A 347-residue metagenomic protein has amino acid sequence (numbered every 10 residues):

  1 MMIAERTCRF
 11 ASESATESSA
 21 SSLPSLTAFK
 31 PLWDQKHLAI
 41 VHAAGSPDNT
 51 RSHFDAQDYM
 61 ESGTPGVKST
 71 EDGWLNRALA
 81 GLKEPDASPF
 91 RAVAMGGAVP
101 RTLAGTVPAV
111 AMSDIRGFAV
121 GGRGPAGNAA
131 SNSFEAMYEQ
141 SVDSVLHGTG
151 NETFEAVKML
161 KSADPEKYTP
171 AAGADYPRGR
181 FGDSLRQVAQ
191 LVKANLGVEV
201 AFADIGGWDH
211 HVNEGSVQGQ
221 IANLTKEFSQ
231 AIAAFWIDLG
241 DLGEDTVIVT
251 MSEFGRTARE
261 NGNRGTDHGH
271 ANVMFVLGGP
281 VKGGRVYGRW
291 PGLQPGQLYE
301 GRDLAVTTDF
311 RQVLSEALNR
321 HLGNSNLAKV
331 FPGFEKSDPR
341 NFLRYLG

Functional and structural regions predicted by a protein language model:
M1-D238, V273-L277, R285-G347: Feature for exported/extracytoplasmic and membrane-associated proteins, marking the mature portion
D204-G207, T250-S252, G262, G278: Active-site proximal loops enriched in glycine and acidic residues that flank catalytic Cys/His/Asp and coordinate
I232, W236-N263: Metal-dependent active-site segment of extracytoplasmic phospho-/sulfohydrolases and closely related
G255-R285: Histidine-centered active-site microenvironments of extracellular/periplasmic hydrolases and transferases
